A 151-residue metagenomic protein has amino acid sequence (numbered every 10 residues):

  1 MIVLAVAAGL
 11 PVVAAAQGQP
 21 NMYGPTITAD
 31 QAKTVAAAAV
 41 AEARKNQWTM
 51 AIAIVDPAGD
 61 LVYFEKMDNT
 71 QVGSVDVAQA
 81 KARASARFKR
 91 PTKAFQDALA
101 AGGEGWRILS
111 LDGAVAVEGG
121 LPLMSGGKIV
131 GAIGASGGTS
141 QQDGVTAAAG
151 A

Functional and structural regions predicted by a protein language model:
M1-P11: Bacterial N-terminal signal peptides
A15-A151: Flexible, solvent-exposed loop/hinge segments and secondary-structure transition points
